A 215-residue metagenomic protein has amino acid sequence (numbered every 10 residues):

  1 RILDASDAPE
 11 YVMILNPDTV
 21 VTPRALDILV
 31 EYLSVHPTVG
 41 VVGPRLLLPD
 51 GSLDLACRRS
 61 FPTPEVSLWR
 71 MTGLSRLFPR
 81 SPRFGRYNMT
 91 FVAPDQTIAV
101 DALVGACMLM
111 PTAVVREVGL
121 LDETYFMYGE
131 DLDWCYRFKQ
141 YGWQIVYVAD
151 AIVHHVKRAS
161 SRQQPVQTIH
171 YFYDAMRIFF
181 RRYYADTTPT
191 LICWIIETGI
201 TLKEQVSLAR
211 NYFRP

Functional and structural regions predicted by a protein language model:
R1-D7: Glycine-rich, basic loop-to-helix element that forms the pyrophosphate-binding segment of sugar-nucleotide handling
A8-V20: Short beta-strand-to-loop acidic/aromatic patch adjacent to the donor-nucleotide binding site
I14-L15, V41-R45, A56, V148-A149 (+1 more regions): Short glycine/serine/threonine-enriched helix-capping/active-site loop that flanks the nucleotide-sugar donor pocket
V20-A56: Conserved donor NDP-sugar-binding/catalytic core segment of glycosyltransferases
F61-V100: Short, flexible, basic/aromatic active-site loop/helix in glycosyltransferases
V92-I152: A short, conserved alpha-helix in the catalytic core of glycosyltransferases
Y136-R214: Active-site-adjacent helix/loop segment of glycosyltransferases that harbors family-specific signature motifs
